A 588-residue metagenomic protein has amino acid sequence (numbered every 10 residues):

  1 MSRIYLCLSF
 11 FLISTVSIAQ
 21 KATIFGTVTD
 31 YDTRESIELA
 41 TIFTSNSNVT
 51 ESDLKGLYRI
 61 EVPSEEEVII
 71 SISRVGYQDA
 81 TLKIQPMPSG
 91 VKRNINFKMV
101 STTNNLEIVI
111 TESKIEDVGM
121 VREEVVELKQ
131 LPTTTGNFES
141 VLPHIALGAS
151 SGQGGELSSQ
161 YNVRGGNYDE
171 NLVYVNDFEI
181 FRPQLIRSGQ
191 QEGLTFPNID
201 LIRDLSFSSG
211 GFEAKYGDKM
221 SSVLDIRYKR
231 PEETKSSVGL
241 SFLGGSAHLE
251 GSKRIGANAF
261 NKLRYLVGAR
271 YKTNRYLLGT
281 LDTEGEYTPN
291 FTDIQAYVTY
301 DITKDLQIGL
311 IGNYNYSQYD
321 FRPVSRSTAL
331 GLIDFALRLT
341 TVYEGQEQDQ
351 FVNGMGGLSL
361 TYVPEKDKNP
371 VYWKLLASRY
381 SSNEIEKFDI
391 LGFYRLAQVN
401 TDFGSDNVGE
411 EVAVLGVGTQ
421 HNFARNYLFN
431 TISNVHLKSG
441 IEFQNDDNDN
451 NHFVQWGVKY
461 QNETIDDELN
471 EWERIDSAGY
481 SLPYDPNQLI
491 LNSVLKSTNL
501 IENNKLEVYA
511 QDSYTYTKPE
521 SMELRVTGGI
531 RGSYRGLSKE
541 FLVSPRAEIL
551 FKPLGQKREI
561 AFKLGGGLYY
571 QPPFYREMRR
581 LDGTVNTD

Functional and structural regions predicted by a protein language model:
T44, E67, S71-K83, K272: A short, solvent-exposed loop/turn motif at the edges and junctions of modular extracellular/periplasmic domains
S47-L57: Short, acidic Ser/Thr/Gly-rich low-complexity loop/linker segments typical of extracellular and cell-surface proteins
Q78, K83-R93, K114-F212, V223 (+1 more regions): Periplasmic N-terminal accessory/gating domains of Gram-negative outer-membrane beta-barrel systems
E192-T195, R203-E213, S222-K253, V267-A269 (+2 more regions): Short strand-turn segments of transmembrane beta-barrel domains in outer membranes, especially the first one or two
G211, Y228, F242-G244, K253 (+8 more regions): Transmembrane beta-strands of outer-membrane beta-barrel pores
L243-T273, T283-P323, Q348-Y372: Transmembrane beta-barrel wall of Gram-negative outer-membrane proteins
D301-Y316, Q346-S538: Face-selective signature of the C-terminal outer-membrane beta-barrel domain
S325, L554-D588: Surface-exposed extracellular loop regions of Gram-negative outer-membrane beta-barrel proteins, predominantly
